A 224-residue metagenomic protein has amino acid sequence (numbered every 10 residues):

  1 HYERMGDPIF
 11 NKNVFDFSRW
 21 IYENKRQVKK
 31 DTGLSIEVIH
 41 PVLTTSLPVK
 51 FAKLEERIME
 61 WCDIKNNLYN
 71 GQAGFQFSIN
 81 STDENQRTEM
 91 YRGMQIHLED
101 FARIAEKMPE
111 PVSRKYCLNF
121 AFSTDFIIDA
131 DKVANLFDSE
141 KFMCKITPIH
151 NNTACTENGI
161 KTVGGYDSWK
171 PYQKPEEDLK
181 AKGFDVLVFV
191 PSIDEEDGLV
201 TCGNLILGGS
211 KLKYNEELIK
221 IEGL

Functional and structural regions predicted by a protein language model:
H1-I104, K115-T124, M143-K145: Core AdoMet radical
Q95-H97, R103-L224: Auxiliary Fe-S-binding modules of radical SAM enzymes
